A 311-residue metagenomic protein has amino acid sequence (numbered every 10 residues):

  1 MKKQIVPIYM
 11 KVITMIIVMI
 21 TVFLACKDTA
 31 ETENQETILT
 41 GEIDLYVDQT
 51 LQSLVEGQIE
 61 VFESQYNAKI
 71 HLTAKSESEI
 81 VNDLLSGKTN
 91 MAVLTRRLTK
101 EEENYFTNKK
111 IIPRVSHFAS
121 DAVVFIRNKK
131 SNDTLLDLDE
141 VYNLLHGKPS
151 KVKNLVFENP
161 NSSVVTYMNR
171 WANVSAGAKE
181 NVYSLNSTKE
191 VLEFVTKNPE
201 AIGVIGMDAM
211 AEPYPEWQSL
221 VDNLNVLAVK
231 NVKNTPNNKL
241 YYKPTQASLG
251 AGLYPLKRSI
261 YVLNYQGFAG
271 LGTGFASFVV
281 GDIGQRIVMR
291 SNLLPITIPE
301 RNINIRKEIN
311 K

Functional and structural regions predicted by a protein language model:
M1, M10, M15, M19 (+4 more regions): Detector for methionine-enriched segments
M1-I43: Bacterial Sec-dependent N-terminal signal peptides
I8, M15-I16, E77, E193 (+2 more regions): Generic hydrophobic-segment detector
C26-N67, R114-D121, R127-K311: Exported/periplasmic ABC-transporter solute-binding proteins
L72-A74: A structural preference for short, hydrophobic beta-strand core positions in alpha/beta folds
S78-K109, P213-Y214: Pocket-flanking alpha-helical
